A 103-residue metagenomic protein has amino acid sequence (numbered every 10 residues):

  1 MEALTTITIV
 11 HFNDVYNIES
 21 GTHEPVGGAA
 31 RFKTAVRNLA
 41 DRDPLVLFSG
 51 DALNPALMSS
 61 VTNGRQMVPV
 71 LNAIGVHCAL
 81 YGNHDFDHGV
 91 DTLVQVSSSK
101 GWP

Functional and structural regions predicted by a protein language model:
M1-P103: Acidic, metal/ion-coordinating pockets
